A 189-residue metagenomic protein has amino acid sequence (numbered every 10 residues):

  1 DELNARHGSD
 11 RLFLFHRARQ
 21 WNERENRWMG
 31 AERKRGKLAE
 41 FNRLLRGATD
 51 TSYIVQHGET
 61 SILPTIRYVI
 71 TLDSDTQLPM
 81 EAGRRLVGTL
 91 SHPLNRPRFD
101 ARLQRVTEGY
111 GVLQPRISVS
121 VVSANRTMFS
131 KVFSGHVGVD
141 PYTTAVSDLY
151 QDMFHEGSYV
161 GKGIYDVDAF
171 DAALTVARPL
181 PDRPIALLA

Functional and structural regions predicted by a protein language model:
D1-A189: Internal catalytic domains of large membrane-associated glycosyltransferases
